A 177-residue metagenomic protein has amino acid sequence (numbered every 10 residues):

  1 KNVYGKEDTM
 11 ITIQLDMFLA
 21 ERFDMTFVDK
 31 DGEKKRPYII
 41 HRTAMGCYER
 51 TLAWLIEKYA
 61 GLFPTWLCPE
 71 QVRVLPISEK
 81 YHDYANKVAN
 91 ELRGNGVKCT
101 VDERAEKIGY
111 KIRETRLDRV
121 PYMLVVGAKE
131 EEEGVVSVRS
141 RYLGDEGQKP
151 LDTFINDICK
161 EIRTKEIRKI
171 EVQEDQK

Functional and structural regions predicted by a protein language model:
K1-K177: NTP/phosphate- and nucleic-acid-binding module
